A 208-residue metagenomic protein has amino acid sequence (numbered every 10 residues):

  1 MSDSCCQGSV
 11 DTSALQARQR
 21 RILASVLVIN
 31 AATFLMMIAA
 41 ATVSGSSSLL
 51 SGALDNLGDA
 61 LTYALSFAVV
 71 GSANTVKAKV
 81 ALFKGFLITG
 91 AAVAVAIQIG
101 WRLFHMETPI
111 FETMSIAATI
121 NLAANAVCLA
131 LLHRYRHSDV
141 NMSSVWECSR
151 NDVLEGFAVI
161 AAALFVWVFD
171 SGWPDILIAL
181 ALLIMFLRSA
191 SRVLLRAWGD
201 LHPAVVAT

Functional and structural regions predicted by a protein language model:
M1-T208: Alpha-helical transmembrane cores and adjacent cytosolic helix/loop segments of polytopic membrane transporters
